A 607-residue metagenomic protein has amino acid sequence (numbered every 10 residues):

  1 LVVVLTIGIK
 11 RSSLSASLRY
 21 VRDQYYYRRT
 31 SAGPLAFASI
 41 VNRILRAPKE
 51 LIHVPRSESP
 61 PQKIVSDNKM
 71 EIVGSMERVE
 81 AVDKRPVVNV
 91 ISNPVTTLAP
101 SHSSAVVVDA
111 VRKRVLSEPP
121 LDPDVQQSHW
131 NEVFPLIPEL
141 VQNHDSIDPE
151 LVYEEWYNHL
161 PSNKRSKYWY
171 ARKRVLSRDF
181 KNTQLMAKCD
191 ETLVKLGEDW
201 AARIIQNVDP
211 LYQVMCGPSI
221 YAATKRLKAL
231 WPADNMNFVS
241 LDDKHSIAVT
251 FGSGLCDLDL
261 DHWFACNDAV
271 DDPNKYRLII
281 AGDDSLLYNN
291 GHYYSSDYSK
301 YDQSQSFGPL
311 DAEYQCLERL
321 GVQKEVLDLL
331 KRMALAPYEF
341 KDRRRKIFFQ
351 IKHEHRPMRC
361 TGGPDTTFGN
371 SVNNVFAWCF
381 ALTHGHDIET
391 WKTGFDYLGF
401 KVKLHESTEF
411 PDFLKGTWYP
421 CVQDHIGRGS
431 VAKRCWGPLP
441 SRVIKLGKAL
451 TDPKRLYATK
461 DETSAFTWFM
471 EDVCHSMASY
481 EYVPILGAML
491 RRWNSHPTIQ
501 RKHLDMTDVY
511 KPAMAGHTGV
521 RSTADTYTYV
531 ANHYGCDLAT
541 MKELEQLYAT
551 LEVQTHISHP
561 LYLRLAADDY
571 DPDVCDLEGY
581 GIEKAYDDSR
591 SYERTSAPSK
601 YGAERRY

Functional and structural regions predicted by a protein language model:
L1-Y607: Viral RNA-dependent RNA polymerase
